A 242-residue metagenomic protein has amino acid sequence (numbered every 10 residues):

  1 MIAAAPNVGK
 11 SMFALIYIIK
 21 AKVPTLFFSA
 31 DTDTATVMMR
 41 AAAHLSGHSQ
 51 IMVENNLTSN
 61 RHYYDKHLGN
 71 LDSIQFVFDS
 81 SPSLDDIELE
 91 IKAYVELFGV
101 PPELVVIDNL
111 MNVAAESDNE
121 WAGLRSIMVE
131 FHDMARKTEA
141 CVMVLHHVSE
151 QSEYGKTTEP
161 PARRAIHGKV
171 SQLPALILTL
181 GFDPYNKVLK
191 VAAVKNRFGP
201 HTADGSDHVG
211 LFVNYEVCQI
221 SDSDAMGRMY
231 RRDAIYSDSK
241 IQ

Functional and structural regions predicted by a protein language model:
A3-A4: The Walker A (P-loop) glycine that initiates the GxxxxGKT/S ATP-binding motif of P-loop NTPases
G9-K10: Conserved glycine(s) of the Walker
F13-Y17: Hydrophobic positions on the alpha1 helix immediately C-terminal to the Walker A/P-loop
T25-N119, P184, S237-Q242: Conserved inter-motif catalytic segment of the P-loop NTP-binding fold
D31-T32, A140, V144-S149: A short beta-strand-to-loop transition that corresponds to the Sensor-1 phosphate-sensing loop of AAA+ P-loop ATPases
V37-H44, E90, I127-E130, K169-L173 (+1 more regions): Alpha-helical scaffold elements adjacent to nucleotide-binding pockets in ATP/GTP-utilizing enzyme cores
G69, L84-V105, R136-T138, E150-Q242: C-terminal regions of RecA-like/P-loop NTPase motor modules
D118-M134, C141-V142, V188: A short alpha/beta connector and helix-capping loop motif
